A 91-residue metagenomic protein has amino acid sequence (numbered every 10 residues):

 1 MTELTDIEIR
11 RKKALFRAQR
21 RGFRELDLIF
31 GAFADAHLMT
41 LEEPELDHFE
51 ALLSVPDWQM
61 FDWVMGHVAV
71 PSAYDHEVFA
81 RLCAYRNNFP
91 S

Functional and structural regions predicted by a protein language model:
T2-S91: Positively charged, polar, low-complexity stretches
